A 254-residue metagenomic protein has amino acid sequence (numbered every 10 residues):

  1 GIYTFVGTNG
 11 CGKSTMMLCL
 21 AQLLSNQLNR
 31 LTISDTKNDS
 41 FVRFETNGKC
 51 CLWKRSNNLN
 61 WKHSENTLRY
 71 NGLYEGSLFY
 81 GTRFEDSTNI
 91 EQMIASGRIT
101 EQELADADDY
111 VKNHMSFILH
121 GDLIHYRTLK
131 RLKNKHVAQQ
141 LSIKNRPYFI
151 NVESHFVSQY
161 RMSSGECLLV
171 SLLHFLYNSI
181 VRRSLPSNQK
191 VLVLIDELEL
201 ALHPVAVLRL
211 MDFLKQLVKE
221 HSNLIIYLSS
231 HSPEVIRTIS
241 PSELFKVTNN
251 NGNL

Functional and structural regions predicted by a protein language model:
G1-H125: P-loop NTPase switch/coupling surface
G1-I2, G10-G12, Y160-L254: Switch/communication elements of ASCE P-loop NTPase nucleotide-binding domains
Q22, L28, L132, S179 (+1 more regions): Flexible domain-boundary/linker segments
N29, A138-Q139, P241-S242: Short amphipathic alpha-helical patches
T32-T36, K54-S56, T100, L104-D109 (+6 more regions): Alpha-helix initiation/capping motif
T67-F79, H125-Q139, V170-V181, D196 (+2 more regions): Phosphate-binding glycine-rich loops and adjacent basic patches that engage nucleotide phosphates, nucleic-acid
E85-C167, H174-S184: Extended helical coiled-coil dimerization/tether regions that scaffold and oligomerize large DNA-maintenance assemblies
